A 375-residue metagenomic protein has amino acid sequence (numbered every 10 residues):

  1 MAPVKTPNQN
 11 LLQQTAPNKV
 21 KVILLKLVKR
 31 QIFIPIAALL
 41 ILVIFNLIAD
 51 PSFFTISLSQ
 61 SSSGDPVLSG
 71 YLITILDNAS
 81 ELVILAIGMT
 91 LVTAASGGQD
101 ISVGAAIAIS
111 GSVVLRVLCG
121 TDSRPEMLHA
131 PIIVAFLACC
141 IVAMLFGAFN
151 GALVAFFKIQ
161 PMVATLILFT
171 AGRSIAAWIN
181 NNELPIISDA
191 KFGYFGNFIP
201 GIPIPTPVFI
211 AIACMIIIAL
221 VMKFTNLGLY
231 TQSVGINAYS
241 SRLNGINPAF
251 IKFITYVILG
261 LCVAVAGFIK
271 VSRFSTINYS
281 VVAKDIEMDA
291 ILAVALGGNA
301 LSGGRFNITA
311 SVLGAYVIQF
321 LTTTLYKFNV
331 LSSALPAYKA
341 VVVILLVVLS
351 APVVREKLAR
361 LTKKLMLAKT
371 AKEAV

Functional and structural regions predicted by a protein language model:
M1-I48, T55, I236-Y239, L243-F250 (+2 more regions): Cytosolic-side transmembrane-helix boundaries in multi-pass membrane proteins
I34-I48, M89, C139-A143, F169-S174 (+5 more regions): Hydrophobic core segments of alpha-helical transmembrane domains in multi-pass membrane transport and ion-translocation
N46-L47, L68-T121, V154-I159, V294 (+1 more regions): Single transmembrane alpha-helix segments in multi-pass membrane proteins
T55-S57, S63-T74, I179, G228 (+1 more regions): Inter-helical junctions in multi-pass inner-membrane proteins, predominant in energy-converting antiporter-like
S123-F169, G314: Alpha-helical transmembrane segments within multi-pass membrane transporters and channels
P131, L137, L145-F146, P203-N278: Helix-loop-helix "hairpin" substructures at the membrane interface of multi-pass membrane proteins
F157, P161-F224, I251-I254, R273-A283 (+1 more regions): Transmembrane helix-bundle core of multi-pass membrane transporters and related energy-transducing complexes
V263, N278-A340: Transmembrane alpha-helical segments in multi-pass inner-membrane proteins
